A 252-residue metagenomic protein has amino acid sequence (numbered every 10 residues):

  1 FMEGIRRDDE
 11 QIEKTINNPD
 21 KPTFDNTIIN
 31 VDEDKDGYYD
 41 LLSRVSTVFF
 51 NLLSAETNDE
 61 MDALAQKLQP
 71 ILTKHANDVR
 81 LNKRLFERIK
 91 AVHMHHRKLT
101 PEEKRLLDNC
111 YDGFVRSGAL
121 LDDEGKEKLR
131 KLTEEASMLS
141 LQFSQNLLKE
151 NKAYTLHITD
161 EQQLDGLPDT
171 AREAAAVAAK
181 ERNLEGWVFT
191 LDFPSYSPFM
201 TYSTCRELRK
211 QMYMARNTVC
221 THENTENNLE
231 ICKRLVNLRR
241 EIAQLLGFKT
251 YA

Functional and structural regions predicted by a protein language model:
F1-A252: Zn2+-dependent metallopeptidase catalytic domains
